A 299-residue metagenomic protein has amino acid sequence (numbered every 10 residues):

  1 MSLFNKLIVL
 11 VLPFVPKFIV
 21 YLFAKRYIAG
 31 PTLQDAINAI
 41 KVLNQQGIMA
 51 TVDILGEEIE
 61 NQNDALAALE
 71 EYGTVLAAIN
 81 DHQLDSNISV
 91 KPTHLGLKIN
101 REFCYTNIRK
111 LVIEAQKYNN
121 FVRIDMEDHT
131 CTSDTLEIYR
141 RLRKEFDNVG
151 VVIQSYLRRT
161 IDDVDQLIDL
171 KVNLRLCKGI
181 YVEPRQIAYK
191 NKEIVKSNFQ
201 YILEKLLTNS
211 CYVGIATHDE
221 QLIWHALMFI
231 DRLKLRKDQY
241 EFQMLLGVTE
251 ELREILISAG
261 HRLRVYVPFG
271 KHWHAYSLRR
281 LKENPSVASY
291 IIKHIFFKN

Functional and structural regions predicted by a protein language model:
M1-N299: Positively charged, amphipathic and often flexible ligand-engagement surfaces
